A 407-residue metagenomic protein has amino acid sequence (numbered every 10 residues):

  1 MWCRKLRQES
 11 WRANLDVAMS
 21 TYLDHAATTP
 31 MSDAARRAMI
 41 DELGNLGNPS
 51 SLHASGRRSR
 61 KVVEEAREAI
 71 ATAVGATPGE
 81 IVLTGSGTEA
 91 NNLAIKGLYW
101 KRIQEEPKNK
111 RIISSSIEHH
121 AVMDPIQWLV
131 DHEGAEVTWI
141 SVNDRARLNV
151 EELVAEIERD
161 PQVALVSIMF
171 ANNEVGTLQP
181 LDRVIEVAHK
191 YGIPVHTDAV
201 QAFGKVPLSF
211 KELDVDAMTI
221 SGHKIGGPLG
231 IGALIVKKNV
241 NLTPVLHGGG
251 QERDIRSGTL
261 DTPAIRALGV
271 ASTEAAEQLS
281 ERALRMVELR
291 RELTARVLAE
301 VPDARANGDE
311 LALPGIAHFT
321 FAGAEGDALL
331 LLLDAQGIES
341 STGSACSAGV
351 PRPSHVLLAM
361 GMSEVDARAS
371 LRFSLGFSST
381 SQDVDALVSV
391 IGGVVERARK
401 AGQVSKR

Functional and structural regions predicted by a protein language model:
W2-R407: Pyridoxal 5′-phosphate
